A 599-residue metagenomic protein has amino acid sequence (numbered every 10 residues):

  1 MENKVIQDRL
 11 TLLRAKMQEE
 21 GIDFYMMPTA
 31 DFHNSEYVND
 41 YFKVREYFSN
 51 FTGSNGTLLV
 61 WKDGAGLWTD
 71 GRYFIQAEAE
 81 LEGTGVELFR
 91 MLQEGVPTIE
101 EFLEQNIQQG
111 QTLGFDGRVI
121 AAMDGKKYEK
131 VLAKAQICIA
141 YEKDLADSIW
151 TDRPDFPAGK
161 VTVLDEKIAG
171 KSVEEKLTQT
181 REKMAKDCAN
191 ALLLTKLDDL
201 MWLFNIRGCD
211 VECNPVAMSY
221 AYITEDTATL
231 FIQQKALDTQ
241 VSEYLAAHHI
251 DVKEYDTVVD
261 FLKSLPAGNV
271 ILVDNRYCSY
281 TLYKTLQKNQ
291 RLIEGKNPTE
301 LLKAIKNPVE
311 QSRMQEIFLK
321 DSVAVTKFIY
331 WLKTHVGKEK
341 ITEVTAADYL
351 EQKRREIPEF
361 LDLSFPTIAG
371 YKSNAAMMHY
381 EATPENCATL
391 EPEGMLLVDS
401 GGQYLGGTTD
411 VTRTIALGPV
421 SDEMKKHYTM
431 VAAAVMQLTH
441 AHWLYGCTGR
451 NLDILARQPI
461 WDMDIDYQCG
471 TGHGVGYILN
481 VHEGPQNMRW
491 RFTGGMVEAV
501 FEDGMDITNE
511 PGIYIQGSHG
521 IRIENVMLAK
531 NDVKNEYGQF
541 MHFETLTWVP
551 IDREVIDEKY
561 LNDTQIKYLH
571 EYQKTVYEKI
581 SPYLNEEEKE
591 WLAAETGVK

Functional and structural regions predicted by a protein language model:
M1-K599: Active-site neighborhoods and metal-handling regions in enzymes and metal-associated proteins
